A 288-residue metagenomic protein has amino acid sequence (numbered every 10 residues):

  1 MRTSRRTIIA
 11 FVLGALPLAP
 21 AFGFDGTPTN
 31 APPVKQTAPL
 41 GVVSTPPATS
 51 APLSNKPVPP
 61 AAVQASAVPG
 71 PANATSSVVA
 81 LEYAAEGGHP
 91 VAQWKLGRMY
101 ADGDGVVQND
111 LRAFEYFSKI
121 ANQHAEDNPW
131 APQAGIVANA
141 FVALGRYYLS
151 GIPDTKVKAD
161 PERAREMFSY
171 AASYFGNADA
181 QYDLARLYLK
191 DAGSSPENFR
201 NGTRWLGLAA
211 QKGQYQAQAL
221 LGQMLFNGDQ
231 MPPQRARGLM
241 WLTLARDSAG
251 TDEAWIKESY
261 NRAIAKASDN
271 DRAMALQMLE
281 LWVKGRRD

Functional and structural regions predicted by a protein language model:
M1-D25: Sec-dependent N-terminal signal peptides
G23-Y83, G87, R287-D288: Compositionally biased, proline/threonine/alanine/serine-rich low-complexity intrinsically disordered stretches
N73, L81, E86-H89, D102-D104 (+10 more regions): Short helix-capping/linker turns of helical repeat alpha-solenoids
N73-S76, V107-Y116, K156-M167, S195-W205 (+1 more regions): Structural signature of tandem alpha-helical TPR/SEL1-like repeats, specifically the intra-repeat loop/turn
K95-D102, L144-I152, Y182-D191, L220-N227 (+1 more regions): Hydrophobic face of amphipathic alpha-helices that form TPR/SEL1-like repeat modules and related alpha-solenoid
F114-N122, P232-D252, Q277-V283: TPR/TPR-like (Sel1-like) alpha-helical repeat modules
D252-D288: Terminal, low-structured helical/coil segments at or just beyond the last alpha-helical repeat
